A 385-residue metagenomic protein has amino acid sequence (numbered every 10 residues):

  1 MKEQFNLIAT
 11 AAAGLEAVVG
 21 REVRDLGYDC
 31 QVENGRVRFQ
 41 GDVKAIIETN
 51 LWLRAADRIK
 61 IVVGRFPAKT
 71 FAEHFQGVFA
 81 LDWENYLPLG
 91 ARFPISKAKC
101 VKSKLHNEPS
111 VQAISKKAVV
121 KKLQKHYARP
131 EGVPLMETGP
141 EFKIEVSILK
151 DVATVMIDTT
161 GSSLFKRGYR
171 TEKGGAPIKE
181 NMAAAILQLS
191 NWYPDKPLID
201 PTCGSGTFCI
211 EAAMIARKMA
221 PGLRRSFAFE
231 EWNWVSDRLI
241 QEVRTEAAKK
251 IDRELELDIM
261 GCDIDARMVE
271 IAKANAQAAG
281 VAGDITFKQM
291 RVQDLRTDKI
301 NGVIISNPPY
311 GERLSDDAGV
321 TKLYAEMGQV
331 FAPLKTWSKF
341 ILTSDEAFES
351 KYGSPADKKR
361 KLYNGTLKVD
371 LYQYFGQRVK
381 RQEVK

Functional and structural regions predicted by a protein language model:
K2-F142: Non-catalytic nucleic-acid substrate-recognition regions in nucleic-acid-modifying enzymes
K44-L51, S162-F165, K380-Q382: Short, charged/polar, Gly/Pro-enriched secondary-structure boundary elements
C100-S103, S162-S163, P309-R313: A short, flexible beta-alpha/helix-coil linker loop
I144-T160, Y372: C-terminal edge-of-domain segments
V155-L189: SAM-dependent Rossmann-like transferase core, predominantly class I methyltransferases with a strong bias toward
I178-R296, E312-R313, D317-G319: Conserved S-adenosyl-L-methionine
M290-K385: C-terminal catalytic and target-recognition region of SAM-dependent MTase-like enzymes, primarily methyltransferases
